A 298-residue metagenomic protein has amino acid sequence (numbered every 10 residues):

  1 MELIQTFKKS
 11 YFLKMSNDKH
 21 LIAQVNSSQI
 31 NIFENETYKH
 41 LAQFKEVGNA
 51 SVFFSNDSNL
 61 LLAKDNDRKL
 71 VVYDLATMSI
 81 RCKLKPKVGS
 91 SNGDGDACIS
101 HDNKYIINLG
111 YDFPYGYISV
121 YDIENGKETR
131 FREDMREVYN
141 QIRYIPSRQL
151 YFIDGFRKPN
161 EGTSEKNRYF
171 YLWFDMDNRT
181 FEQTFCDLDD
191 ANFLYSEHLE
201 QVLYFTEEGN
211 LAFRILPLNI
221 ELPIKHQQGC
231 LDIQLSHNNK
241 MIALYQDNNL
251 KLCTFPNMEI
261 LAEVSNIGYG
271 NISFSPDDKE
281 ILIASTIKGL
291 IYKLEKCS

Functional and structural regions predicted by a protein language model:
E2-F7, K39-F44, S79-V88, K127-E133 (+3 more regions): A short beta-strand motif characteristic of beta-propeller blades
K8-M15, V47-F53, S90-C98, M135-Y144 (+3 more regions): Repeated scaffold domains used in trafficking and secretory/extracellular systems, primarily beta-propellers
D18-H20, D57-N59, D102-K104, S147-Q149 (+3 more regions): Short coil/turn segments that connect the beta-strands within blades of beta-propeller domains
A23-S28, L62-R68, I107-F113, F152-E165 (+3 more regions): Beta-strand C-termini and the immediately following turn/loop, strongest in propeller blades
N31, V71, S119, L172 (+3 more regions): WD40 beta-propeller blade core
N35-T37, L75-M78, D122-G126, D175-R179 (+3 more regions): Short loop/turn segments that connect beta-strands within beta-propeller blades
Y105-T184: Solenoidal tandem-repeat scaffolds enriched in leucines and small polar residues
Y269-S298: Blade-level signature of beta-propeller repeat domains, shared across WD40, Kelch, NHL, RCC1 and BNR/Asp-box propellers
